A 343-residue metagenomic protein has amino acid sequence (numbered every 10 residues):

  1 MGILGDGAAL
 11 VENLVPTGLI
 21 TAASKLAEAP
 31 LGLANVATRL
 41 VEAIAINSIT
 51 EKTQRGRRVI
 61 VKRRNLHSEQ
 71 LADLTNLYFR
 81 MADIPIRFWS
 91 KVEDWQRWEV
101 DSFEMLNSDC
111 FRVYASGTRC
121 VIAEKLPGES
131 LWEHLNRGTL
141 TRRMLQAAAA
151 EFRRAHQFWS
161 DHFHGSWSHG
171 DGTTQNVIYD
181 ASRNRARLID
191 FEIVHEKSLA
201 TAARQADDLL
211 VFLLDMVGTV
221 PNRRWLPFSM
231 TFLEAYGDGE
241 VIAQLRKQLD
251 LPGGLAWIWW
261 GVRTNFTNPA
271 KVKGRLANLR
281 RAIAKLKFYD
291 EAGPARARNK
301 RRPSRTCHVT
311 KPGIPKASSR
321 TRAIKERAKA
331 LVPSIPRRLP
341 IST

Functional and structural regions predicted by a protein language model:
G2-L40: Juxta-kinase regulatory segment immediately upstream of eukaryotic protein kinase catalytic domains
S48-D94: ATP-binding glycine-rich loop module of kinase domains
L66, D180, A186, I193-K197: Activation segment
L66-H67, L71, T75-I84, C120-T141 (+1 more regions): A glycine-centered beta->alpha junction motif in the catalytic cores of kinase/phosphotransferase enzymes
R97-C110, H134-G170, Q175, D180: Conserved kinase catalytic-core helix
R112-C120: Short beta-strand micro-motifs within the conserved protein kinase catalytic domain, predominantly in the N-lobe
F191-Y289: C-lobe/activation-segment region of protein kinase-like
I258-A328, R337-T343: ATP/Mg2+ or Mg2+-diphosphate-binding catalytic cores that bind nucleotide phosphates or diphosphates via glycine-rich
